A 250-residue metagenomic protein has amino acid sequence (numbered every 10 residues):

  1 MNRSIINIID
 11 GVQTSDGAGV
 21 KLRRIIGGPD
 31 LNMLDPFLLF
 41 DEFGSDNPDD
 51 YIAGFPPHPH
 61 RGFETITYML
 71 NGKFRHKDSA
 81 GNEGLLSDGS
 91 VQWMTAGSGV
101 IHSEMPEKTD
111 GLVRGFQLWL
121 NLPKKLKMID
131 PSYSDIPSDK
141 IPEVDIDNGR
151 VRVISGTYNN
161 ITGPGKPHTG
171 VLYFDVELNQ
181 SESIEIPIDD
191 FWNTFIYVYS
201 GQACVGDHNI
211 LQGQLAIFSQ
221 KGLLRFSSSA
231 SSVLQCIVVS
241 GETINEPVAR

Functional and structural regions predicted by a protein language model:
M1-R250: Jelly-roll (double-stranded beta-helix
